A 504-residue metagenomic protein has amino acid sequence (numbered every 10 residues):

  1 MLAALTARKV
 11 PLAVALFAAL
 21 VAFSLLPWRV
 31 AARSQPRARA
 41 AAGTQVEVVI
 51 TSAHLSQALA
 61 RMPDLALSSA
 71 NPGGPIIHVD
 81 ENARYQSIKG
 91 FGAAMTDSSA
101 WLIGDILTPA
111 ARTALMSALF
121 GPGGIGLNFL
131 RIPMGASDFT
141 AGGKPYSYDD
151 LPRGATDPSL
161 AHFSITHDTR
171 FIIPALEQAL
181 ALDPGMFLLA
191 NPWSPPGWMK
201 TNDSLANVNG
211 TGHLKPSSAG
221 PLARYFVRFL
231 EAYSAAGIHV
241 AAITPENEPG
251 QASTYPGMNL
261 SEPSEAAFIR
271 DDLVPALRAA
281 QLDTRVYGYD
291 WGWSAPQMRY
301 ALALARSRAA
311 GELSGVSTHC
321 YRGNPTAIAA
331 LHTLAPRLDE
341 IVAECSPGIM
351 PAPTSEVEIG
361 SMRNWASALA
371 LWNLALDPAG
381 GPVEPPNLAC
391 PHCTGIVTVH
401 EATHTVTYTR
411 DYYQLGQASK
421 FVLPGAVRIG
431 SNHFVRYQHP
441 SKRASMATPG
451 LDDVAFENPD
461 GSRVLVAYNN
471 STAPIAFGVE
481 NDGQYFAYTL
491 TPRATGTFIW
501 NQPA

Functional and structural regions predicted by a protein language model:
M1-A15: N-terminal Sec-pathway targeting helices
V14-L25: Bacterial N-terminal signal peptides
L25-A38: Signal peptide processing junction and immediate N-terminal pro/mature segment of secreted/exported proteins
A42-V79, S117, L188-A190, R224-A242 (+1 more regions): Substrate-binding and catalytic surfaces of secreted/luminal carbohydrate-active proteins
S56-V240, D271: N-terminal catalytic cores of secreted or lumenal carbohydrate-active enzymes
M95, M134, N247, H319-C320 (+1 more regions): Residues that line or immediately flank small-molecule/substrate-binding pockets and catalytic motifs
G135, N191-W193, P245-E248, W291: Short, well-ordered beta-to-alpha junction loops that form the rim of enzyme active sites and present histidine/acidic
D203-K215, E248-S261: Active-site-proximal beta-alpha loop/turn segments in soluble metabolic enzymes
